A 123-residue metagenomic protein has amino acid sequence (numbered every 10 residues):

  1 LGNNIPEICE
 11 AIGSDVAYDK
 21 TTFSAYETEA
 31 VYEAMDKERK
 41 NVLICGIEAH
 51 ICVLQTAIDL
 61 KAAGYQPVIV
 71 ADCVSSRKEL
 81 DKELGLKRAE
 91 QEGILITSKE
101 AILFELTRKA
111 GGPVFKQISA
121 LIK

Functional and structural regions predicted by a protein language model:
L1-K123: Active-site-adjacent betaalpha module
